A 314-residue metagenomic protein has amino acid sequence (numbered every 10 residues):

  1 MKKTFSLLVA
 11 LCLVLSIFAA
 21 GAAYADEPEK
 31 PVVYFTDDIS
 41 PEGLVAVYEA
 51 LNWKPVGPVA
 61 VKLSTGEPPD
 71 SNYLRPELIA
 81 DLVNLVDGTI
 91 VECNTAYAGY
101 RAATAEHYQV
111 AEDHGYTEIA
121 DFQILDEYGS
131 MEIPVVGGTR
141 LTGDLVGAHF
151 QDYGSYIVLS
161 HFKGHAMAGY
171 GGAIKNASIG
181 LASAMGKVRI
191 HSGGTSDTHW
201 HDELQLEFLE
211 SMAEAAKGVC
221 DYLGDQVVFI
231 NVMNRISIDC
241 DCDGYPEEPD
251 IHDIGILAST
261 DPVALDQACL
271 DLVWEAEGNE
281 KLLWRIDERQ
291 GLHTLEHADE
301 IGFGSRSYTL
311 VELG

Functional and structural regions predicted by a protein language model:
M1-A10, C269: Positively charged n-region of N-terminal signal peptides that target proteins for export
L8-V9, A19, V61, V158: Intrinsically disordered, low-complexity serine/threonine-rich segments
A10, L15, P134-G137: N-terminal non-cleavable signal-anchor helices
L15-P28: Sec-dependent signal peptide cleavage junction
E27-G314: Extended, low-polarity segments enriched in aliphatic/aromatic residues
